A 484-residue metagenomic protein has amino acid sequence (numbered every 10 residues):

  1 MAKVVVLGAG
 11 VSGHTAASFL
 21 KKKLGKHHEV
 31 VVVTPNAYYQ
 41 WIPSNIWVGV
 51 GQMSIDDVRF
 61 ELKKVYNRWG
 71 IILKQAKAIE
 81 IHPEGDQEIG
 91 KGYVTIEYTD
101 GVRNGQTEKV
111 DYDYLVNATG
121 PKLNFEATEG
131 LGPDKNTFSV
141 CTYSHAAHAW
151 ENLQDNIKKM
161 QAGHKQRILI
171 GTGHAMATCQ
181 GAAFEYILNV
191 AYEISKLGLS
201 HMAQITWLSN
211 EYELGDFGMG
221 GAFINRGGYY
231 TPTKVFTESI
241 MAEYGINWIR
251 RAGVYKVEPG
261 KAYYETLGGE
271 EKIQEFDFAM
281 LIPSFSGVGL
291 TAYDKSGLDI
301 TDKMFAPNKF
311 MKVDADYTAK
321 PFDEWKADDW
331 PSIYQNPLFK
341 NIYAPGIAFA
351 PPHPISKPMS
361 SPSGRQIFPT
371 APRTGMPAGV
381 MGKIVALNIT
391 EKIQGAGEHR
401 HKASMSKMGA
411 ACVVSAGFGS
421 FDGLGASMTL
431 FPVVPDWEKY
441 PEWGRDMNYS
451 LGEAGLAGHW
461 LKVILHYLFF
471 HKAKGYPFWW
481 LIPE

Functional and structural regions predicted by a protein language model:
A2-Q75, H174-G228: Beta1-alpha1 glycine-rich phosphate/pyrophosphate-binding loop at the start of Rossmann-like nucleotide-binding domains
V31-V32, Q166-I194, W207, W330-F368 (+1 more regions): Active-site substrate-recognition segment that forms the wall of the catalytic cavity or substrate channel
R68-I96, A191-F322, G397-E398: A Rossmann-like FAD-binding core segment of flavoenzymes
K74-E185, N189-G198, M280: FAD-binding core/adjacent interface of flavoenzyme oxidoreductases
N124, P133-H164, D277, I282-M376: FAD-site-proximal beta/loop scaffold in flavoenzymes
W150, Q154, K158-R251, F368-A411: Rossmann-like dinucleotide-binding core of oxidoreductases
T374-P377, M381-E484: C-terminal, flexible cofactor-proximal segment of oxidoreductases
